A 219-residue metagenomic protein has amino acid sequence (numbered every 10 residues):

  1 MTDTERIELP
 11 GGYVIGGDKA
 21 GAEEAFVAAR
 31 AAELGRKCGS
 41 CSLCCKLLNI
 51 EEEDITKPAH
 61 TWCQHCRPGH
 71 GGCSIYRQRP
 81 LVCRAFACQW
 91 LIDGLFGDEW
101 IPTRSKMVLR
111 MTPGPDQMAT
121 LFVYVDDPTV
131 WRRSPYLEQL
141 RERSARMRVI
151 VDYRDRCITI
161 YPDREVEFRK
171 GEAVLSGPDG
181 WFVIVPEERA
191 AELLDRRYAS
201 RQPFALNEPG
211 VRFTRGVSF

Functional and structural regions predicted by a protein language model:
T2-F219: Short loop/turn segments that flank or connect secondary-structure elements
